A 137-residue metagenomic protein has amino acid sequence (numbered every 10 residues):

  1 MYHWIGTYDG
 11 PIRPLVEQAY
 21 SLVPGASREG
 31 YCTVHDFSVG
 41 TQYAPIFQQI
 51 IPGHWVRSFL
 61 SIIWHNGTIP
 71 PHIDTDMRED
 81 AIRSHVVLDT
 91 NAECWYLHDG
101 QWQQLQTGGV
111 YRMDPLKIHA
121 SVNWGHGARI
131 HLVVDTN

Functional and structural regions predicted by a protein language model:
M1-G53: Non-heme Fe(II)/2-oxoglutarate
F47-T68: A short glycine-rich, His/Asp/Glu-containing loop-to-beta-strand
W55-V56, I69-R83: A short beta-loop-beta micro-motif enriched in histidine and acidic residues
I62-W64, M77-C94: Short, conserved beta-strand element in jelly-roll/cupin
H65-G67, T107-G108, L116: Tight coil/turn sites that cap or link beta-strands
P70-H72, C94-Y96, M113-D114, I118-H126 (+1 more regions): Short beta-strand His + acidic residue motifs that chelate non-heme Fe in jelly-roll/DSBH and cupin folds
I82-V87, V110-R112, H126-N137: A short hydrophobic beta-strand segment most commonly corresponding to one strand of the jelly-roll/cupin
V87-T107: A short beta-strand-loop-beta hairpin characteristic of the jelly-roll/cupin
